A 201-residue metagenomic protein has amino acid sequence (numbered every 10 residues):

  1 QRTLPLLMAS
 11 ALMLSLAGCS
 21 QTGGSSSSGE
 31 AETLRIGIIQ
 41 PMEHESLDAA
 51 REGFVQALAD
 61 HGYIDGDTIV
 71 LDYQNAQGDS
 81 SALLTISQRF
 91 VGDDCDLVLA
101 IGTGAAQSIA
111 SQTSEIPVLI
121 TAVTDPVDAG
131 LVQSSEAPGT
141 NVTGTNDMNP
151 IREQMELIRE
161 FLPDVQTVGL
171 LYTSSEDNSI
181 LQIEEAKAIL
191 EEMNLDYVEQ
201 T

Functional and structural regions predicted by a protein language model:
R2-T22: Sec-dependent N-terminal signal peptides of Gram-positive bacterial secreted proteins and lipoproteins
S15, C19-T201: Short hydrophobic alpha-helices and adjacent helix-cap/hinge residues
